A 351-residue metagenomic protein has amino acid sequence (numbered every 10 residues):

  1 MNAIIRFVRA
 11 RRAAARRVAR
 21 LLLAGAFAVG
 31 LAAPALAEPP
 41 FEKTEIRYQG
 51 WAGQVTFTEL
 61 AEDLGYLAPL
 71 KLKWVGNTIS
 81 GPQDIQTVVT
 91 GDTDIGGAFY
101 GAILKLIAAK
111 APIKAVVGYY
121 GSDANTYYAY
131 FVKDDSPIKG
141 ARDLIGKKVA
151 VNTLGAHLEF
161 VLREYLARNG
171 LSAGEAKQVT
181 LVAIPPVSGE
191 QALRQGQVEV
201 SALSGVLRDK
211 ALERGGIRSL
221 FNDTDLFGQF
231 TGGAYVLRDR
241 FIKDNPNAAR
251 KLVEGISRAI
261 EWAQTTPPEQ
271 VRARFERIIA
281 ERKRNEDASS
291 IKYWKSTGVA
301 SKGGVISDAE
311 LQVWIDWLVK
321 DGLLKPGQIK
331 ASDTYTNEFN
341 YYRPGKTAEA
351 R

Functional and structural regions predicted by a protein language model:
M1-R16: N-terminal secretory signal peptides that target proteins for export/translocation
A19-A32: Bacterial N-terminal signal peptides
A33-A37: Sec/Tat signal peptide C-region and signal peptidase I cleavage site
E38-S172, Q178-A183, E199-G205, Q229: Short, glycine-/small- and polar/acidic-enriched structural segments that line small-molecule recognition paths
G101, S136, Q178, V182 (+1 more regions): Pocket-lining segment of extracytoplasmic ligand-binding domains
L106-G118, A167, K210-T224, K283-D287: Ligand-binding "clamshell"
K243-K325: Secondary-structure end/capping motifs
W314-R351: Conserved C-terminal helix/tail region of periplasmic/extracytoplasmic solute-binding proteins
